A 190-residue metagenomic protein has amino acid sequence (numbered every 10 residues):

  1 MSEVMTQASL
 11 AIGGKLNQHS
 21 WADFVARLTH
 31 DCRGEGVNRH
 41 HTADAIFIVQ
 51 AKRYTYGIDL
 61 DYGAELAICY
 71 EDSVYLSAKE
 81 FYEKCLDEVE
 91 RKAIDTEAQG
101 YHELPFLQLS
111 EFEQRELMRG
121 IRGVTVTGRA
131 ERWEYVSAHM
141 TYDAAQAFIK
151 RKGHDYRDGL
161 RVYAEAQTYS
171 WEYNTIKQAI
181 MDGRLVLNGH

Functional and structural regions predicted by a protein language model:
M1-W21: Charged, compositionally biased non-catalytic regions
K15-A43: Short linear interaction motifs
K15-H19, D23, S73-S77, M140: Alpha-helix boundary/N-cap detector
L16-N17, R39, L60, E103 (+1 more regions): Polar low-complexity intrinsically disordered regions enriched in Ser/Thr and small residues
E35, Y56, D155-G159: Short secondary-structure junctions and interdomain/linker hinges
H41-Y62: Short, flexible beta-strand-to-coil junctions
T55-Y101, L107-S110: Short, flexible N-terminal segments of the mature chain
E88-H190: Short, mixed-charge low-complexity intrinsically disordered segments
